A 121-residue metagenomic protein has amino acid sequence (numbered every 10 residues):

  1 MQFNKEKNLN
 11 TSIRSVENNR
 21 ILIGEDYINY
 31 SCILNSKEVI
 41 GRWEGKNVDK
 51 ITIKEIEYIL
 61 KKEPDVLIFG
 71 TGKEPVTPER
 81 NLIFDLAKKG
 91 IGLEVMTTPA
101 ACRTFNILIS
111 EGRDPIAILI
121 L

Functional and structural regions predicted by a protein language model:
M1-I53, S110-L121: Non-catalytic interface/targeting segments
T11, D49, V76-T77, T98: Short alpha-helix boundary/capping motifs
R42, P75-P78, T104: Short active-site-adjacent helix-start/loop capping segments
T52-Y58, T104-F105: Short, charged beta->alpha transition segments
K54, N81, M96, A100: Conserved active-site and cofactor/substrate-binding residues in soluble primary-metabolism enzymes
I59-V95: Mid-chain, well-packed structural core segment of small domains
G90-S110: C-terminal structural segments of small proteins and small subunits
